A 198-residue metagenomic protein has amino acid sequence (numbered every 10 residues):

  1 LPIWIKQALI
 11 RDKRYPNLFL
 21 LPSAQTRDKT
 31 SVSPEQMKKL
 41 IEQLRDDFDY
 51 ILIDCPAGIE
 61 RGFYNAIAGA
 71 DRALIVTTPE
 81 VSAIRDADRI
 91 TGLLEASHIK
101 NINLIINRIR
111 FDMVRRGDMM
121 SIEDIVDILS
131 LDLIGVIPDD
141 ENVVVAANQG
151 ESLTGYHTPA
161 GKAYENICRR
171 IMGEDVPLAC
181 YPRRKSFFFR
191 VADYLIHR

Functional and structural regions predicted by a protein language model:
L1-D46, A147-Q149, T154: P-loop/Walker-type NTP enzyme "switch/lid" segment
I3, S31-P34, I84, M119 (+2 more regions): Electropositive phosphate-/nucleotide-binding environments in soluble metabolic enzymes
W4, A8, Q36, S121-D124 (+1 more regions): Exposed alpha-helical structural elements
I10, R14, Y50, S130-L131 (+2 more regions): Generic secondary-structure signature for well-ordered alpha-helical cores
P22, P79, P138, S152-L153 (+1 more regions): Proline-rich low-complexity regions
E35, K39, Q43-D46, Y50-V145: Conserved catalytic-core segment of NTP-binding enzymes
G150-R198: NTP-binding/hydrolysis catalytic cores, primarily Walker-type P-loop NTPases
